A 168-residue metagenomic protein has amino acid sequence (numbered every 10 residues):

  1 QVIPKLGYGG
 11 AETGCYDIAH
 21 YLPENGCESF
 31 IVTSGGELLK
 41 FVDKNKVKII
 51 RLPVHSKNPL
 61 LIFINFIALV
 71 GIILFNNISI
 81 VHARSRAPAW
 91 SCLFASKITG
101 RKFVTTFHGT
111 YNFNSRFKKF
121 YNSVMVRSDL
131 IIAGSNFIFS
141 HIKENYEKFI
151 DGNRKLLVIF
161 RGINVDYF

Functional and structural regions predicted by a protein language model:
V2-G9, C15-L60, D151-K155: N-terminal strand-loop element at the rim of the active site of nucleotide-sugar-dependent glycosyltransferases
A11-G14, S34, A83-R84, R127 (+3 more regions): Replace "coordinates the UDP/GDP/TDP-sugar" with "coordinates nucleotide-activated sugar donors
C27, N58-L61, S140-K143, F160-F168: Acidic anion/phosphate-binding donor-loop and adjacent secondary structure in glycosyltransferase catalytic cores
F30-V32, H82, V104-T105, I132: Structural detector of well-ordered beta-strand residues that form the stable sheet scaffold of enzyme domains
K44, H55-I80, W90-I98, K119-V126: An amphipathic, basic-hydrophobic alpha-helix
N45-V47, F139-I163: Helix-loop-beta element that forms the nucleotide-linked donor phosphate-binding surface in glycosyltransferases
A83-A89, F107: Short His-centered aromatic/hydrophobic patch
K97, F103-G134, S140, I150: A conserved, positively charged/aromatic
